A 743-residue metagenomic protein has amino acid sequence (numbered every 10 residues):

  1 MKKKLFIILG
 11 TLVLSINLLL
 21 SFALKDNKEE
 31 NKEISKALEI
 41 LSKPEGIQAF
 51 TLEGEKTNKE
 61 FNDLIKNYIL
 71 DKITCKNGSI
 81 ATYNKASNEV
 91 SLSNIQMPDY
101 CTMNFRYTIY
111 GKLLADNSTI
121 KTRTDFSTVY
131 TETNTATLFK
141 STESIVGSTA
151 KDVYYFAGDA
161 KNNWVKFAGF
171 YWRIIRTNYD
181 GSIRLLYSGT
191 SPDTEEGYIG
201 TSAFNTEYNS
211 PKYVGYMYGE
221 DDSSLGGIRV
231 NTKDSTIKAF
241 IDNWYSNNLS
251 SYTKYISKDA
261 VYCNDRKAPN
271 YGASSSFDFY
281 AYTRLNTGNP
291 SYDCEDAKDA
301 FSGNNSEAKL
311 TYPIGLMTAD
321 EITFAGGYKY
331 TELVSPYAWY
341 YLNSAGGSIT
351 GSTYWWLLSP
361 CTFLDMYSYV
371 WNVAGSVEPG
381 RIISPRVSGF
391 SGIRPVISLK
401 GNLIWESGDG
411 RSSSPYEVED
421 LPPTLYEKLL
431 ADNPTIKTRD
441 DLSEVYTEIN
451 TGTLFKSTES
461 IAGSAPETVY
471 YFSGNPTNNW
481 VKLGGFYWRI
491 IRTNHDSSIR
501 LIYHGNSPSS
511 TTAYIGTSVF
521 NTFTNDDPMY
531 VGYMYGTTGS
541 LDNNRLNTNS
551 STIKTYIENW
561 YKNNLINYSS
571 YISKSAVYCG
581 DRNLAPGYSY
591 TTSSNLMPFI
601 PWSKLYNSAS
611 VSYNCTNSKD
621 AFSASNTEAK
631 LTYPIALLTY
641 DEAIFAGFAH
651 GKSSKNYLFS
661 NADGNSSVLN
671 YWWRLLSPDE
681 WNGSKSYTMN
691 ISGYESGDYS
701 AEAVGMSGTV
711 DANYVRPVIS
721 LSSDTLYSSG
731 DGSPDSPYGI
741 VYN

Functional and structural regions predicted by a protein language model:
K3-L14, L18-N743: Long, domain-scale functional regions
